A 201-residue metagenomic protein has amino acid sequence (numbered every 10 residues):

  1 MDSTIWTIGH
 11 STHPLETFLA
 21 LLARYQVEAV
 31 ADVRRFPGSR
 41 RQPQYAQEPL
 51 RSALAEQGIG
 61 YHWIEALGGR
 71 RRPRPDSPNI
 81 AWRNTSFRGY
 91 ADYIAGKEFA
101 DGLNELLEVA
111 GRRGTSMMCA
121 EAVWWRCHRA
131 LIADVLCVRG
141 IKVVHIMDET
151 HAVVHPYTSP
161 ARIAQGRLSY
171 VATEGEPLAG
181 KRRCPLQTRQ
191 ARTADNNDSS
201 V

Functional and structural regions predicted by a protein language model:
M1-V201: Residues lining hydrophobic/aromatic ligand-binding pockets adjacent to catalytic sites
